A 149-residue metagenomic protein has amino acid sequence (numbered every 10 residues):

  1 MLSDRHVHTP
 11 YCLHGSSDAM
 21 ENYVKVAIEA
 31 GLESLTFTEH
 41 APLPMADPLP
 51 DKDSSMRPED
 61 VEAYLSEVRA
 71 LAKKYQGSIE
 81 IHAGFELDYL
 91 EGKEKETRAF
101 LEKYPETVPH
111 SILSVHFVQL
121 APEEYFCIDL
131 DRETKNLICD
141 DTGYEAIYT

Functional and structural regions predicted by a protein language model:
M1-E91, E96-A99: An N-terminally biased module of ancient metal coordination in phosphate/nucleic-acid-related enzymes
P58-T149: Extended substrate/RNA-proximal surfaces in nucleic-acid metabolism proteins
